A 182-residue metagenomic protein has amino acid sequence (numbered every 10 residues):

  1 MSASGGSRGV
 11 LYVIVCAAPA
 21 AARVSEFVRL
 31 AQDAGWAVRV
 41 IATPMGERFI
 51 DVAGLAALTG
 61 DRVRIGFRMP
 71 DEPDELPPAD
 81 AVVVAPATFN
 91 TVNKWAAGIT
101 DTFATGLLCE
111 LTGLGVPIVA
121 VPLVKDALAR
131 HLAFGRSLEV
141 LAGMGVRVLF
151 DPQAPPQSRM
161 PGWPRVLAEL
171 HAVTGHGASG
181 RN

Functional and structural regions predicted by a protein language model:
M1-N182: A cross-family phosphate/adenosyl-ligand binding-site feature
